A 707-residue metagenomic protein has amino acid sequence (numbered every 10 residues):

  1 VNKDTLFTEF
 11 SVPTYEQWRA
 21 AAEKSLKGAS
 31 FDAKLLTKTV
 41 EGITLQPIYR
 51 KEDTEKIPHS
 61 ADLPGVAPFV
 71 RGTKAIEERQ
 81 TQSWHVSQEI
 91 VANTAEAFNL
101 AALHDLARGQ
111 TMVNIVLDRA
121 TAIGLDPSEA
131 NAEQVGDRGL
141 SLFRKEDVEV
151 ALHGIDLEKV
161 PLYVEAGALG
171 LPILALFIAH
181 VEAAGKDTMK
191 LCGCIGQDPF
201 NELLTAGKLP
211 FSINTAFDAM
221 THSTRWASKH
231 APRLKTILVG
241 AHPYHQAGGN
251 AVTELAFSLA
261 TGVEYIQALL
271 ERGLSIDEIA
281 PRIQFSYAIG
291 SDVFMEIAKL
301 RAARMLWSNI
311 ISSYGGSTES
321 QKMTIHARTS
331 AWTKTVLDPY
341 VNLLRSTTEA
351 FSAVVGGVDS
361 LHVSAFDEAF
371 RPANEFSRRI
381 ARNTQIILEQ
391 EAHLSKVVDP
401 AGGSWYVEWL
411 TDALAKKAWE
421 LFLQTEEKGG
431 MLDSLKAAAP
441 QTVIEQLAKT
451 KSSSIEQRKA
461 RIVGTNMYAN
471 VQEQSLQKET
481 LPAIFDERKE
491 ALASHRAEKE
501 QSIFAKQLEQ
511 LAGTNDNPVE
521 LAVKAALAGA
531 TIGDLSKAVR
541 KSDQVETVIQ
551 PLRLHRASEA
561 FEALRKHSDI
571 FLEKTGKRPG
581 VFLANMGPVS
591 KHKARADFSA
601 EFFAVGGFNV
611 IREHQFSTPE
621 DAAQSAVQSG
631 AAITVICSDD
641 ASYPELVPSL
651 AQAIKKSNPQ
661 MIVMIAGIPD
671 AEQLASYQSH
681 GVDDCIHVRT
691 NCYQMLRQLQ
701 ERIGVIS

Functional and structural regions predicted by a protein language model:
V1-D292, Y314, Q321-H326, V354 (+10 more regions): Catalytic alpha/beta active-site cores
L36-T44, R119, I195-F200, L238-Q246 (+11 more regions): A glycine-rich phosphate-binding loop feature that marks nucleotide/adenosyl-phosphate handling sites
G42, G109, G185, W307 (+4 more regions): Conserved, mostly hydrophobic/aromatic
Y49-R108, N114, V341-E349, S453-S638: Non-catalytic terminal/interface segments that mediate subunit docking, oligomerization, and allosteric communication
F143-D147, V164-L169, F211-R225, D338-E349 (+4 more regions): Phosphate/diphosphate-binding loops
S223-T224, S228-L269, L344-F422, K428: Mobile "lid/hinge" segments at catalytic clefts and subdomain interfaces of large enzymes
G249-A256, G290-A302, S330-L343, R371-I380 (+6 more regions): Short glycine/threonine-rich loop-to-helix capping motif typified by GTGT followed within a few residues by an Asp-Pro
G262, F285-A381: Glycine-rich anion/phosphate-binding loop at the beta-strand->alpha-helix junction
